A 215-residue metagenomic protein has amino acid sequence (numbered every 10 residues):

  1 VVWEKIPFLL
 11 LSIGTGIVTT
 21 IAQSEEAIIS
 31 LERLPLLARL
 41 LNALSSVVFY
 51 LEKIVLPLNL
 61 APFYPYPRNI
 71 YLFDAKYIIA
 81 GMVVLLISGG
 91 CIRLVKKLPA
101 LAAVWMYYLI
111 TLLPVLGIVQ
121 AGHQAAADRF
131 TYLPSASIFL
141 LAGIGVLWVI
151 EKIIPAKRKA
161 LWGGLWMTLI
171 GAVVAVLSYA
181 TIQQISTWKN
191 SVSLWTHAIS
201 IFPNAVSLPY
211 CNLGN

Functional and structural regions predicted by a protein language model:
V1-N215: Polytopic membrane enzymes that build or remodel cell-surface glycoconjugates and lipids
